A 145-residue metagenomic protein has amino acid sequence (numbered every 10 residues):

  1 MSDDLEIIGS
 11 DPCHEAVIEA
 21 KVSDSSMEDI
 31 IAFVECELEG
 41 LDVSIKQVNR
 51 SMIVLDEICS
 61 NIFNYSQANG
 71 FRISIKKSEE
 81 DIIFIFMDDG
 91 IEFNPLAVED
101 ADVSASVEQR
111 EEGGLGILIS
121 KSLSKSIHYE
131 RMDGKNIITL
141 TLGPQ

Functional and structural regions predicted by a protein language model:
M1-I53: Bergerat-fold GHKL ATPase/HATPase_c domain
M1-V22, K121-Q145: Flexible, glycine-/charge-rich segments associated with ATP-binding catalytic modules
I45-G70: Conserved ATP-binding N-box helix of the HATPase_c
Y65-I73, K77, D81: G2-box/ATP-lid motif of Bergerat-fold
S74-K76, I85, E130, T141: Solvent-exposed beta-strand sheet faces enriched in polar/charged residues
I82-F84, N136: Hydrophobic residues embedded in beta-strands of well-ordered beta-sheets
I85-E112: Glycine-rich/acidic phosphate-handling loop/turn and adjacent ATP-lid/helix of nucleotide-binding kinase/ATPase domains
Q109-S124: Glycine-rich phosphate-binding loop
